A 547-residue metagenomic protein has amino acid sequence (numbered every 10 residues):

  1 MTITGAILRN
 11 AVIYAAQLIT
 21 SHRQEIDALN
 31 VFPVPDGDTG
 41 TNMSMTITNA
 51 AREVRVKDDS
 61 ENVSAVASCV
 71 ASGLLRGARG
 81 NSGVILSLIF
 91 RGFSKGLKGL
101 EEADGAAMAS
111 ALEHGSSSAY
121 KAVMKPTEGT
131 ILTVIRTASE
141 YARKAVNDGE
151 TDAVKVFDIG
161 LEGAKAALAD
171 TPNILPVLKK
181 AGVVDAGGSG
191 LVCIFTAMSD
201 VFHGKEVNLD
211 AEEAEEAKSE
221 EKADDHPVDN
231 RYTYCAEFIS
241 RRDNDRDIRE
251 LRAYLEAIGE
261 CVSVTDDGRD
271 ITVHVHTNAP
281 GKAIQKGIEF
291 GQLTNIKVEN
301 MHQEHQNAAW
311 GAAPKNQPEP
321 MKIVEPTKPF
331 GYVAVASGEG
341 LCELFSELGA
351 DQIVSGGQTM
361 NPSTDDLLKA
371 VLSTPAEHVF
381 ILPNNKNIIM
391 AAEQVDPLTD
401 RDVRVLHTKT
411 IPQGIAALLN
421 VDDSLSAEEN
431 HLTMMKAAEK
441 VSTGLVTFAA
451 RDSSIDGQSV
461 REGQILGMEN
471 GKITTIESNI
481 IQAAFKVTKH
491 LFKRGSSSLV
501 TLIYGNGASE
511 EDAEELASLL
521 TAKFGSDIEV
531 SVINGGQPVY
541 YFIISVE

Functional and structural regions predicted by a protein language model:
M1-E547: N-terminal loops that bind phosphate or other acidic moieties and the adjacent beta-alpha structural core
